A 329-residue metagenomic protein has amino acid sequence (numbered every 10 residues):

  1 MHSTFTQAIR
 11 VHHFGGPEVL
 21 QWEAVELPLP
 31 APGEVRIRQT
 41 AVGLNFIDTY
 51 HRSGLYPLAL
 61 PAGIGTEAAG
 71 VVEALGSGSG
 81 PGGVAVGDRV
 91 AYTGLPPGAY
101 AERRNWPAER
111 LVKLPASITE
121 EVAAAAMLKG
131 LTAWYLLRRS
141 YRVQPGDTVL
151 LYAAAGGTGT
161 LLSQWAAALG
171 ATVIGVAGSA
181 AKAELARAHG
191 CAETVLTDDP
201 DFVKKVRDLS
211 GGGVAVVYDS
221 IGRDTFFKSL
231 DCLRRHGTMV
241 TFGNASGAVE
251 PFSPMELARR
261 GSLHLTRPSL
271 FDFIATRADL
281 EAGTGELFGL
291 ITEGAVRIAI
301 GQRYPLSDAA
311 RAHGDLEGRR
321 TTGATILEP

Functional and structural regions predicted by a protein language model:
H2-T4, A278-P329: C-terminal hydrophobic helical "lid"/dimerization subdomain of Rossmann-like NAD(P)H-dependent oxidoreductases
E26-G43, S53-G98: Glycine-rich beta-strand-centered segment in the early N-terminal region that forms part of a ligand/cofactor-binding
Y50, Y92-A155: NAD(P)H dinucleotide-binding glycine-rich loop of Rossmann-like/cofactor-binding domains, especially the beta1-alpha1
R89, T148, T172, G237-T238 (+1 more regions): Short glycine-centered segments of the SAM/dcSAM-binding site in methyltransferase folds
A126-D199: Mid-domain Rossmann-like dinucleotide-binding core that forms the NAD(H)/NADP(H) cofactor-binding site
D201-G211: Short amphipathic alpha-helix with an adjacent loop that forms part of the alpha/beta core around
D224-A295, P329: Glycine-rich phosphate-binding loop and adjacent beta-alpha segment of Rossmann(oid) nucleotide-cofactor-binding
